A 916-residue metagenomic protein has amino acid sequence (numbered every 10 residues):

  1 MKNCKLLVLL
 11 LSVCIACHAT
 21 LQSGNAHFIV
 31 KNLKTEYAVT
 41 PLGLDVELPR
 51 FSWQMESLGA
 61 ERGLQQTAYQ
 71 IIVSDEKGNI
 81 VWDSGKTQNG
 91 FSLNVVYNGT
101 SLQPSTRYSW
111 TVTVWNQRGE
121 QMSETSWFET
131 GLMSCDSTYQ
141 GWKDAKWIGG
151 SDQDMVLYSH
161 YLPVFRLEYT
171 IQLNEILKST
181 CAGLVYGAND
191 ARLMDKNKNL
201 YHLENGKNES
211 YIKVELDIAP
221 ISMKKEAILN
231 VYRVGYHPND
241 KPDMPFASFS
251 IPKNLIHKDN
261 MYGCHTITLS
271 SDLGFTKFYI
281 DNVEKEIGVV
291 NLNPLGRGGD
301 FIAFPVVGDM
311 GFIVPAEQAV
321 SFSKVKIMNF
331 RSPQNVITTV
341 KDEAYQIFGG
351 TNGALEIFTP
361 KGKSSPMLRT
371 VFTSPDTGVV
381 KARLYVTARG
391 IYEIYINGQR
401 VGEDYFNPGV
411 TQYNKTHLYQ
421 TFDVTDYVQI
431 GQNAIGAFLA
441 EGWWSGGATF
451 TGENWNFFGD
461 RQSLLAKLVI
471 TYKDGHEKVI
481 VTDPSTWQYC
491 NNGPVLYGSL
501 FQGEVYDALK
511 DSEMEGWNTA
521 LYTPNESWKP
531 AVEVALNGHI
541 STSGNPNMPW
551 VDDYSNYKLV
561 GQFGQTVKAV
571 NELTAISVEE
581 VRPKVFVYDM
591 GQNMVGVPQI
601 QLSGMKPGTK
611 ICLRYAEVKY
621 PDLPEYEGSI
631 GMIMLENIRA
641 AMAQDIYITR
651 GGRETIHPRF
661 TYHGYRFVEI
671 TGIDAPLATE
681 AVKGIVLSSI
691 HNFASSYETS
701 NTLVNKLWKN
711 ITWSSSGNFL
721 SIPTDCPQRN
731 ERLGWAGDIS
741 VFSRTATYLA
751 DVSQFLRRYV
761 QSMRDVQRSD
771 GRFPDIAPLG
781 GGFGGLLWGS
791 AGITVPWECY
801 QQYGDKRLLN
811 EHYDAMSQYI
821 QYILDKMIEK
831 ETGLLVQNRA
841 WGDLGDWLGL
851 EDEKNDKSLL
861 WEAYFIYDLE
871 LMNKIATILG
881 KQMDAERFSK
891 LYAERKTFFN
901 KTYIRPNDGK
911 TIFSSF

Functional and structural regions predicted by a protein language model:
M1-H27: Bacterial Sec-dependent N-terminal signal peptides
N25-R107, T111-T266, S271-L273, V283-E317 (+7 more regions): Extracellular/oxidizing-compartment recognition motifs
G390-I391, L465-L468, V481-N492, F667 (+8 more regions): Active-site acid/base region of carbohydrate-active enzymes
Y759, V795-P796: Hydrophobic alpha-helical segments typical of transmembrane helices and their membrane-interface/capping positions
